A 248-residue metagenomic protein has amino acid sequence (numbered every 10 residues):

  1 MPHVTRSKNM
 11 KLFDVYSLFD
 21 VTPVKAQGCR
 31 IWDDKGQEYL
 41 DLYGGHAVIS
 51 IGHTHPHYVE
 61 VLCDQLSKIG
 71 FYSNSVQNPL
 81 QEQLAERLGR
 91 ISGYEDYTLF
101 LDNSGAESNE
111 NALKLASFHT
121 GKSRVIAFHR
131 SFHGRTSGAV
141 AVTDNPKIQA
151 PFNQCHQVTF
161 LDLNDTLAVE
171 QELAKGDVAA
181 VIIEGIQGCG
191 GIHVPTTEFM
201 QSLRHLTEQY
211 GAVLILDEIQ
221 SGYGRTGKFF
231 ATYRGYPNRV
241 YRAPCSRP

Functional and structural regions predicted by a protein language model:
P2-R30, R87: Active-site-adjacent loop/helix segments that line or gate small-molecule/cofactor pockets in enzymes
E38-K122: Glycine-rich loop-to-alpha-helix module at the N-terminal edge of alpha/beta enzyme cores
V48-I51, G188-G191, S221-Y223: Short, small-residue-enriched loops and turns at beta-alpha junctions that line or gate enzyme active sites
E86-A180: PLP-dependent aspartate aminotransferase-fold enzymes
D177-I192: Short acidic, glycine-rich surface-loop motifs adjacent to enzyme active sites
H193-G227: Catalytic PLP-binding core of fold-type I/II PLP enzymes
R234-P248: Active-site PLP attachment segment
